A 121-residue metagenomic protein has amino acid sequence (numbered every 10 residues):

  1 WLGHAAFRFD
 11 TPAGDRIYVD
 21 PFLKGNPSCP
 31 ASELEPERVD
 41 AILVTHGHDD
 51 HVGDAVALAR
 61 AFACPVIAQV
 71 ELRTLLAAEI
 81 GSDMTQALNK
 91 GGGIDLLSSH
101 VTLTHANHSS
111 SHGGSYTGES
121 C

Functional and structural regions predicted by a protein language model:
W1-L2, I17-D20, H100-A106: Active-site-proximal beta-strand elements of phosphoester/diester hydrolases
R8-H48, G53-R60, S110-G118: Pre-active-site segment of Zn-dependent metallo-hydrolases
D40, C64-E71: Short internal beta-strands
G53-F62, E71, A77-I80: Metal-dependent catalytic neighborhoods of phosphoester/phosphodiester hydrolases
V70-C121: Metallo-beta-lactamase
